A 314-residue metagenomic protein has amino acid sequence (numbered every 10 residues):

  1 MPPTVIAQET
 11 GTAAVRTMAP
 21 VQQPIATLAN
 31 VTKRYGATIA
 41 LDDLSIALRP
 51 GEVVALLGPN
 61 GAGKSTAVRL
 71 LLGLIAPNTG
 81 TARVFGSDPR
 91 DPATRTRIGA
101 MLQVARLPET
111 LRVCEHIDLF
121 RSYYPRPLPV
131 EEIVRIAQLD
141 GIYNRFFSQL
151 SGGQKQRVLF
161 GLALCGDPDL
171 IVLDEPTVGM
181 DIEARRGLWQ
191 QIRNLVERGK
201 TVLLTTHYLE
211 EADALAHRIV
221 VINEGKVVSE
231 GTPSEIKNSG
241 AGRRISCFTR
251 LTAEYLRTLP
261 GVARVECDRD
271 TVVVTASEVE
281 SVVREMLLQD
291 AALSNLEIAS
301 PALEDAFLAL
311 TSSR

Functional and structural regions predicted by a protein language model:
P2-V15, S277-R314: C-terminal coupling/interaction segments
V15-I25: Extreme N-terminus of proteins, especially the signal/transit-peptide cleavage junction and the first residues
Q23-A26, K33-L204, L209-N223, S229: ABC transporter nucleotide-binding domains
F85, T94, P125, V220 (+4 more regions): A generic structural signal for secondary-structure junctions that act as hinges or helix/strand caps at the edges
L128, P260-A263, A291: Structural motif
G187-S277: ABC transporter nucleotide-binding domain
